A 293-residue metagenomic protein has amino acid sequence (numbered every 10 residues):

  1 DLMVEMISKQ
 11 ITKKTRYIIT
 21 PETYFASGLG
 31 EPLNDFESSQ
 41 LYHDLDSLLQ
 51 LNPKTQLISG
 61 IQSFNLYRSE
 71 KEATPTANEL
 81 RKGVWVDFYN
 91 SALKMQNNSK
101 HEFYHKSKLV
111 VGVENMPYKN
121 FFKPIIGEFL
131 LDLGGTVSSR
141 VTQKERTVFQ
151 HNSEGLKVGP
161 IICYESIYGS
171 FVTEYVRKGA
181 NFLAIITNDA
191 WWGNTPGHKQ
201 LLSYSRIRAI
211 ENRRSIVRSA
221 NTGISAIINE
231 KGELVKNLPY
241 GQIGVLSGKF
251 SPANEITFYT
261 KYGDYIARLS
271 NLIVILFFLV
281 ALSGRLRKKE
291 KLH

Functional and structural regions predicted by a protein language model:
D1-H293: Enzyme catalytic cores with a strong preference for nitrogen-chemistry domains
